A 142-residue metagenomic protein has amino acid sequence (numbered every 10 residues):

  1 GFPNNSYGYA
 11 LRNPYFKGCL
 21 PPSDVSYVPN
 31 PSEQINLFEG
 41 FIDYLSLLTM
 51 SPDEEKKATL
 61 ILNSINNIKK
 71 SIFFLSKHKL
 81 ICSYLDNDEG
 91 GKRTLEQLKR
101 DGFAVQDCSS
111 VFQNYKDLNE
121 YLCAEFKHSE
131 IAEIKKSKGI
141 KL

Functional and structural regions predicted by a protein language model:
G1-F74: Phosphate-handling DNA/RNA-contact segment within nucleic-acid enzymes
T49-L142: TOPRIM fold recognition
